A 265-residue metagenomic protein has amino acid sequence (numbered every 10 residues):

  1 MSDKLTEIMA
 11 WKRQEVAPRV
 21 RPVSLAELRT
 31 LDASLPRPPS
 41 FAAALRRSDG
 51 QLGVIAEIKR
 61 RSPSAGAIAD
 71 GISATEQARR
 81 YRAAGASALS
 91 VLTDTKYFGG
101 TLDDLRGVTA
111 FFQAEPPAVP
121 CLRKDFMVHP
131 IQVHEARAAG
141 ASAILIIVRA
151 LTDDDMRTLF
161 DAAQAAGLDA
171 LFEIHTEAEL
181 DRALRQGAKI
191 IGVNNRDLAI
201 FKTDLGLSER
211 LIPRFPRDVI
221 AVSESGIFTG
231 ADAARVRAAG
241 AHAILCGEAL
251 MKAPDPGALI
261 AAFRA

Functional and structural regions predicted by a protein language model:
M1-G71: An N-cap/entry alpha-helix motif that binds or orients negatively charged groups
I8, A56, Y81, L89 (+5 more regions): Conserved, mostly hydrophobic/aromatic
P39-G50, G99-L122, V148-R149, D155-E173 (+2 more regions): Alpha-helix-loop-beta-strand connector modules within alpha/beta enzyme cores
I55-S73, V119-V128, V148, D169-E173 (+1 more regions): Active-site mouth loops of central-metabolism enzymes
R61-K124: Glycine-rich active-site/cofactor-binding loop and its immediate structural neighborhood
G85-A86, F111-E115, A138-I144, Q164-L168 (+4 more regions): Glycine-enriched alpha-helix->loop->beta-strand junction motifs that scaffold or abut catalytic
S87, V91, E135-D154, G192-F201 (+1 more regions): Glycine-rich phosphate-binding active-site loops on the catalytic face of alpha/beta enzymes
V128-G140, H175-G187, S223-C246, A258 (+1 more regions): Catalytic cores of alpha/beta
